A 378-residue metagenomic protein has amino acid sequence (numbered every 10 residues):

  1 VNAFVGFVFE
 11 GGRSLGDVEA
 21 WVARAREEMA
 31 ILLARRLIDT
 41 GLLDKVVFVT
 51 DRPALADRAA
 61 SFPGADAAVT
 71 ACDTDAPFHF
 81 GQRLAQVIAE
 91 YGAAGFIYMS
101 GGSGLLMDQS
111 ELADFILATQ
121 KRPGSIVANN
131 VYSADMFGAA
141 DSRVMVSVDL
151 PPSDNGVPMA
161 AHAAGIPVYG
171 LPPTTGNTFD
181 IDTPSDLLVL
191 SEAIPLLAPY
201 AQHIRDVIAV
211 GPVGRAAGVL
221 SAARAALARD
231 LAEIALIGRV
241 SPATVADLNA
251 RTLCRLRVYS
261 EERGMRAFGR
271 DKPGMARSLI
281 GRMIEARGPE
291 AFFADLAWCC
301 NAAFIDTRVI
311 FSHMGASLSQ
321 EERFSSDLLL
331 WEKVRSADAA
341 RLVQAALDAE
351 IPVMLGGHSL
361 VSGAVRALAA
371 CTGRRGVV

Functional and structural regions predicted by a protein language model:
V1-G16: N-terminal nucleotide-binding beta1-loop-alpha1 segment
E27-L43: A short, N-terminal amphipathic alpha-helix
L42-P53: Short beta-strand/loop segment that forms part of the nucleotide-sugar
A54-G95, L342: Short phosphate-binding loop-to-helix
G104-V131: Conserved donor-nucleotide/metal-binding helix-loop-beta segment in metal-dependent transferases, i.e., the alpha-helix
G124, A140-A163: Short, glycine-/small-residue-rich phosphate/pyrophosphate-handling segment
P152-V378: Conserved alpha/beta core of the MobA/IspD/sugar-nucleotide pyrophosphorylase nucleotidyltransferase superfamily
